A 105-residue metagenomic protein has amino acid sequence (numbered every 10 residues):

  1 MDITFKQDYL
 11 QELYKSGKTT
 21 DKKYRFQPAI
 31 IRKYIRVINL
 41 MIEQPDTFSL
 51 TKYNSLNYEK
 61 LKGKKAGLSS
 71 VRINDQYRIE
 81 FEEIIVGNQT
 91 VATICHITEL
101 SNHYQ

Functional and structural regions predicted by a protein language model:
M1-I3, Q11, F48, L56-E59 (+1 more regions): Flexible, active-site-adjacent loop/turn segments at secondary-structure boundaries
M1-I38: Arg/Lys-rich, positively charged N-terminal/basic patches that mediate binding to nucleic acids
D2, L50-Y53, Q89-A92: Short, surface-exposed helix-loop/turn micro-motifs enriched in polar/charged residues
K6, I30, Y34-V37, N57 (+3 more regions): Amphipathic alpha-helical interface surfaces
K15, D46, V86: Residue-level marker of positions within ordered structural domains that often coincide with functionally constrained
M41: Conserved phosphate-interacting/catalytic interface
P45-S69: A short, surface-exposed loop/turn module that caps and links secondary-structure elements
L68-Q105: Enriched for short, Lys/Arg-rich terminal
